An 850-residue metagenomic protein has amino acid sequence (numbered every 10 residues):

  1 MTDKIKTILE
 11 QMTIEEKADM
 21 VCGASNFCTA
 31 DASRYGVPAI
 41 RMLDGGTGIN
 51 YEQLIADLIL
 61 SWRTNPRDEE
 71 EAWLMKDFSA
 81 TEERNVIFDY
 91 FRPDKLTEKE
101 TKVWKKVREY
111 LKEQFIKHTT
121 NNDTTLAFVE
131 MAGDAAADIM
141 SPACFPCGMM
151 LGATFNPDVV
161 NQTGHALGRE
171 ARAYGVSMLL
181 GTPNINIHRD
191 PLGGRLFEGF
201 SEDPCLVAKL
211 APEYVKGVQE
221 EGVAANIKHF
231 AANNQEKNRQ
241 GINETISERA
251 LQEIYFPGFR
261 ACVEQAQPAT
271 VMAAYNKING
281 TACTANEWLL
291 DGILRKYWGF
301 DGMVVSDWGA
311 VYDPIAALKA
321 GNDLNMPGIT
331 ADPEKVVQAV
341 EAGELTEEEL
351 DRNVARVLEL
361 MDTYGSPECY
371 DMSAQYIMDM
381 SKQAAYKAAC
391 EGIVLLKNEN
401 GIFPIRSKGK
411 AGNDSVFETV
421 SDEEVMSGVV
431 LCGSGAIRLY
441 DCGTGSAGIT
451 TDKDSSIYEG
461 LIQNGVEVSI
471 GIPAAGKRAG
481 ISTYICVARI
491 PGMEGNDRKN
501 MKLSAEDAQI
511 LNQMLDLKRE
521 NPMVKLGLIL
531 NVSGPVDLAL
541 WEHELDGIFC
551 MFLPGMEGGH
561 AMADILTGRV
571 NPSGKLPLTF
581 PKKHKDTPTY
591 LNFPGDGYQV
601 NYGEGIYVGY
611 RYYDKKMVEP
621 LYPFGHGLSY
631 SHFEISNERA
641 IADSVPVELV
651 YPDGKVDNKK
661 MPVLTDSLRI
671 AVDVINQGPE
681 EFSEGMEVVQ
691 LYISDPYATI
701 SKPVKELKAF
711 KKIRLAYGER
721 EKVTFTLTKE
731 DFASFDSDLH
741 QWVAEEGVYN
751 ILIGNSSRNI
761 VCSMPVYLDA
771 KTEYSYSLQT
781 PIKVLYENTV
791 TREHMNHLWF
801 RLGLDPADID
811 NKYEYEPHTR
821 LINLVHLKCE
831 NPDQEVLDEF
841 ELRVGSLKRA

Functional and structural regions predicted by a protein language model:
M1-A733, V748-L752, S757, Q834 (+1 more regions): Glycoside hydrolase catalytic-domain context in secreted enzymes
T728-E773: Terminal connector regions
A770-E787: Low-complexity, Pro/Ser/Thr- and charge-rich linker/hinge segments at domain boundaries
K783, E787, T791-A850: Feature for long, exposed domains in two main contexts
